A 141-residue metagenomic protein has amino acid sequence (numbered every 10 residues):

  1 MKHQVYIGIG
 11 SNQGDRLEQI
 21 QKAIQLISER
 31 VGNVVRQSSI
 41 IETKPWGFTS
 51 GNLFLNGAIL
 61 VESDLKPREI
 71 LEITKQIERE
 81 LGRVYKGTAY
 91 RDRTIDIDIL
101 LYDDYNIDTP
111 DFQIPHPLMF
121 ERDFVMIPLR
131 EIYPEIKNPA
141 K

Functional and structural regions predicted by a protein language model:
M1-V31, S38-K44: N-terminal beta1-alpha1 ligand-phosphate binding loop
G14, S38, P45-L53, L65-E72 (+1 more regions): Flexible, gly/pro- and Lys/Arg-enriched active-site loops
N56: Active-site-adjacent structural patch at catalytic or cofactor/ligand-binding sites
E62: Glycine-rich and small/hydrophobic secondary-structure elements
